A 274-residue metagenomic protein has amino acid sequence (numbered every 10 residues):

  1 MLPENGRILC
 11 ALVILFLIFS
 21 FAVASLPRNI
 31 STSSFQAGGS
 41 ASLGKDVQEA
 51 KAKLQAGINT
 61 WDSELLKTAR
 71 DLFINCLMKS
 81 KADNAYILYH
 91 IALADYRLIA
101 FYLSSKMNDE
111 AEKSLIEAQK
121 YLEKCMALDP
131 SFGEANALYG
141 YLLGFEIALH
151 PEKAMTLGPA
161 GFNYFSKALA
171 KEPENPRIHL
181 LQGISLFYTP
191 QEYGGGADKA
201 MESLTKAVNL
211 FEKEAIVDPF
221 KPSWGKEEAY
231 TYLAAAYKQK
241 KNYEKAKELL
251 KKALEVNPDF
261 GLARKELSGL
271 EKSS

Functional and structural regions predicted by a protein language model:
M1-G6: N-terminal secretory signal peptides that target proteins for export/translocation
A11-S20: Bacterial N-terminal signal peptides
V23-A100, S105: N-terminal leader/linker segments that initiate helical-solenoid repeat arrays
E49-T68, A94-C125, S131, L138-K167 (+2 more regions): Short coil/linker segments at helix-helix boundaries
D83-N84, F132, N175, E214 (+3 more regions): Residue-level recognition of tetratricopeptide repeat
Y86-I87, A135, I178, V217 (+2 more regions): TPR alpha-solenoid repeat register
A234-K238: Outer membrane beta-barrel transmembrane domains
Q239, E248-S274: A cross-kingdom marker for long, charged
